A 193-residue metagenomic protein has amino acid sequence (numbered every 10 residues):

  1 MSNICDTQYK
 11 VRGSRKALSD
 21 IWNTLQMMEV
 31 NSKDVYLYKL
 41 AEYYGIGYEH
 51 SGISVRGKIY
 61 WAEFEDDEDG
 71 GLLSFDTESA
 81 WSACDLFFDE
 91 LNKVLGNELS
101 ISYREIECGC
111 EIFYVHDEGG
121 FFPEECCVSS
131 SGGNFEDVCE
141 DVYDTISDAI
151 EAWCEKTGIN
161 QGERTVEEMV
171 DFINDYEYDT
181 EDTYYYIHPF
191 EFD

Functional and structural regions predicted by a protein language model:
M1-D193: Intrinsic low-complexity, intrinsically disordered or marginally ordered coil/linker segments
